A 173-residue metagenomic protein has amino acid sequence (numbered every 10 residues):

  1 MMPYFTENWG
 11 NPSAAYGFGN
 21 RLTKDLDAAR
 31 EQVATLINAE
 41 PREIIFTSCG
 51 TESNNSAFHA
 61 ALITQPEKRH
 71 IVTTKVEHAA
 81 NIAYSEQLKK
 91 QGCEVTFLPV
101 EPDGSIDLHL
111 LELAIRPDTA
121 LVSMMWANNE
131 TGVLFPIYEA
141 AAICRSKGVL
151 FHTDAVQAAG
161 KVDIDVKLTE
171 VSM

Functional and structural regions predicted by a protein language model:
M1-M173: Pyridoxal 5′-phosphate
